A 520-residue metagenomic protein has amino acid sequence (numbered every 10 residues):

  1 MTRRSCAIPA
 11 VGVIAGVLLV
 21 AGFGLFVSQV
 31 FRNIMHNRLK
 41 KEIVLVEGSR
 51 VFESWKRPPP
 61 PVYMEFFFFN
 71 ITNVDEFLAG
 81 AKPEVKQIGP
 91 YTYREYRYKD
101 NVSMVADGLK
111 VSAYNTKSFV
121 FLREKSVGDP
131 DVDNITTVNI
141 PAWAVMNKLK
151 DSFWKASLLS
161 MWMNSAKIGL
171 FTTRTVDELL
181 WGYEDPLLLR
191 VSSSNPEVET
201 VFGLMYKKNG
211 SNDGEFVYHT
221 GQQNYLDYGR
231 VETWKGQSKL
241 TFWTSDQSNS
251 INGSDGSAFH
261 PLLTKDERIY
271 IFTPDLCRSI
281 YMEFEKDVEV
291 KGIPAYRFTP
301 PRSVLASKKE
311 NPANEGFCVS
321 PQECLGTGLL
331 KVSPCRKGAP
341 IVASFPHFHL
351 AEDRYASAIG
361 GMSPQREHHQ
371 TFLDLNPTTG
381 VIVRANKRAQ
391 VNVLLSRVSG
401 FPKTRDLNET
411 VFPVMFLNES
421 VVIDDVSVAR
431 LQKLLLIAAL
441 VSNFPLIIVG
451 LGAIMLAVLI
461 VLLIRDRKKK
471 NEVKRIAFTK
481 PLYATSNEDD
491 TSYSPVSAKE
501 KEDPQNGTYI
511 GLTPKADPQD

Functional and structural regions predicted by a protein language model:
T2-P294, P301-E502, Y509-G511: Extracellular or lumenal secretory-pathway regions
A516-D520: A positional/structural detector of protein chain ends, strongest at the extreme C-terminus and weakly at the extreme
